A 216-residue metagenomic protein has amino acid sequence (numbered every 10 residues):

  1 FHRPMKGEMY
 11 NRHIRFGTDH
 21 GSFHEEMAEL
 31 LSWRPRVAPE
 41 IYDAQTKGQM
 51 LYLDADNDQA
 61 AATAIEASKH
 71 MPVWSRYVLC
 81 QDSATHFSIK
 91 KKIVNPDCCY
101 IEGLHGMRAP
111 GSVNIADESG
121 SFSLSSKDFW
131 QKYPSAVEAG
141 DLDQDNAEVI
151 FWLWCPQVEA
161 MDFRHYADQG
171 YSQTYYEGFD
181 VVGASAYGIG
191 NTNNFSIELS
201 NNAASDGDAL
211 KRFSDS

Functional and structural regions predicted by a protein language model:
F1-S216: Beta-strand/loop-rich accessory regions of lumenal/periplasmic or secreted enzymes, predominantly carbohydrate-active
